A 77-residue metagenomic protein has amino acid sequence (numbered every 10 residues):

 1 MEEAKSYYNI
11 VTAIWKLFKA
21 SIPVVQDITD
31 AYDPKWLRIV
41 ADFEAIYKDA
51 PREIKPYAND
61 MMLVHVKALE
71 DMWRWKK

Functional and structural regions predicted by a protein language model:
M1, R74-K77: Short acidic DE-rich linear segments
M1-Y32: N-terminal acidic leader/helix
Y8-N9, D33, K48, A58: Compositionally biased, intrinsically disordered low-complexity regions enriched in proline and serine
N9, A13-A20, R38, D42-A45 (+1 more regions): Charged, amphipathic alpha-helical oligomerization/scaffolding segments
I14, K35, M72-R74: Residues in intrinsically disordered, low-complexity segments of regulatory proteins
T29-P34, R38, Y57-D60, K76-K77: Short glycine-rich, low-complexity/disordered patches
A31-P51: Amphipathic, non-membrane alpha-helical rod segments
K48-W75: Short, charged early-sequence alpha-helical segments and their helix-coil boundaries
